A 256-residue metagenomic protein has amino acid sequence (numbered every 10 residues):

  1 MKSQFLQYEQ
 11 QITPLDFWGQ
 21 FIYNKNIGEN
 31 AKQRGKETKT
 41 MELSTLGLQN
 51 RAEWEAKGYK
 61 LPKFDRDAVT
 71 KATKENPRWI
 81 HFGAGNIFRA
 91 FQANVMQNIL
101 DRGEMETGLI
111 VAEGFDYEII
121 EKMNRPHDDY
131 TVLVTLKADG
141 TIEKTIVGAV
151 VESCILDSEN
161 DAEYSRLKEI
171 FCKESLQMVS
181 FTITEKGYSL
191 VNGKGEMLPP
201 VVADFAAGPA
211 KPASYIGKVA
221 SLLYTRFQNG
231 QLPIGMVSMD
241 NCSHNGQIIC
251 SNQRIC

Functional and structural regions predicted by a protein language model:
S3-F5: Serine residues within intrinsically disordered or low-complexity segments
I12-T40: Short, Lys/Arg-enriched N-terminal segments with co-localized hydrophobic residues within the first ~10-30 amino acids
T40-C256: Non-transmembrane, aqueous-exposed alpha-helical and coiled segments at domain scale
